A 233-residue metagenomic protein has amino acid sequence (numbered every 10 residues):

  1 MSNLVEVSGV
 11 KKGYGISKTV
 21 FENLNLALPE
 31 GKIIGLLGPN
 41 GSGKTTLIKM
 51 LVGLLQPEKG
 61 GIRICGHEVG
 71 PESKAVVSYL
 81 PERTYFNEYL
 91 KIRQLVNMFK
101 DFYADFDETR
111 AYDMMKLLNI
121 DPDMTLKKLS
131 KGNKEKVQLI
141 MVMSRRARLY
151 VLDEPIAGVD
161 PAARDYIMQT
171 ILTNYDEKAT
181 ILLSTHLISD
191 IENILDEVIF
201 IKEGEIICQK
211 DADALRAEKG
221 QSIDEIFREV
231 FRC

Functional and structural regions predicted by a protein language model:
M1-N23, E30: A short, flexible loop at the N-terminus of ABC-type nucleotide-binding domains that lies
L37-P39: The feature captures the beta-strand-to-loop junction immediately N-terminal to the Walker
V52: Helix-to-loop junction immediately C-terminal to a conserved catalytic motif
G60-S73: Conserved ABC transporter NBD signature motif
E82-V137: ABC-family P-loop ATPase nucleotide-binding domains
Y150-E154, V159: Catalytic Walker B motif of ABC-type/P-loop ATPase nucleotide-binding domains
R164-E177: Helical segment within the ABC ATPase nucleotide-binding domain
